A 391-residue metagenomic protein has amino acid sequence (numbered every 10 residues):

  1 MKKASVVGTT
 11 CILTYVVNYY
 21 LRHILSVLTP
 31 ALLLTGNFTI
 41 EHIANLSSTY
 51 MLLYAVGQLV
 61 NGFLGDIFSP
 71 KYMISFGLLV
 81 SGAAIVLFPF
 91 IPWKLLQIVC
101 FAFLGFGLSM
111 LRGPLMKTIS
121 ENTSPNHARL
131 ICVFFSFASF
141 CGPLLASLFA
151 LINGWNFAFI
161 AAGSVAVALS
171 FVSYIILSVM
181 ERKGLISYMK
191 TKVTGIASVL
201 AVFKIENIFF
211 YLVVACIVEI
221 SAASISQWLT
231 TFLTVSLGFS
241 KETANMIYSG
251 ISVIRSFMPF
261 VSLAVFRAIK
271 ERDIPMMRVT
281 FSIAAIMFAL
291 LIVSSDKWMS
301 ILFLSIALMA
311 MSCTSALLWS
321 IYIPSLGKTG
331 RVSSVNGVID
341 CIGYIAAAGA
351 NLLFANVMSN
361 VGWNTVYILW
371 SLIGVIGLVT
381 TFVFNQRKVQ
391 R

Functional and structural regions predicted by a protein language model:
L25-V27, E206-P259: Extracytoplasmic gate region of multi-pass secondary transporters
V56-L95: Conserved MFS/SLC helix-loop-helix module at the cytosolic interface between two early adjacent transmembrane helices
Q58-S69, P259-E271, M358: Helix-to-loop junctions at the C-terminal end of transmembrane segments in multipass secondary transporters
C100-F137: Cytoplasmic helix-loop-helix junction between adjacent transmembrane helices in 12-TM secondary transporters
F134-E181: Helix-loop-helix hairpin linking two adjacent transmembrane segments in secondary transporters
E181-Y211: Juxtamembrane intracellular "pre-TM" segments in multi-pass secondary transporters
R272-L318: C-terminal transmembrane helical hairpin of 12-TM major facilitator-type secondary transporters
L326-V361: A late C-terminal transmembrane helix in Major Facilitator Superfamily
